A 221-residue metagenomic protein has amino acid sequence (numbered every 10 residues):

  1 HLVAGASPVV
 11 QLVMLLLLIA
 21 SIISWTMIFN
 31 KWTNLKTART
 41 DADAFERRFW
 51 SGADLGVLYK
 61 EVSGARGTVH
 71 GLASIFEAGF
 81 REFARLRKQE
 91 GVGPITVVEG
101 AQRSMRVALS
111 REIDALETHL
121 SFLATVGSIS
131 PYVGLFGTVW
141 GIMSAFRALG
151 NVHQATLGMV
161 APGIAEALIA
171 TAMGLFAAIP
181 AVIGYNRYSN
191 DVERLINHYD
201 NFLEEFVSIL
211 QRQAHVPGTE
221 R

Functional and structural regions predicted by a protein language model:
H1-R47: Hydrophobic membrane-targeting segments
A4, P8, M14, T118-S121 (+3 more regions): Internal alpha-helical transmembrane segments of multi-pass membrane proteins, especially GPCRs
V13-L16, A20-I23, S130-V133, G137-W140 (+1 more regions): Residue-level signal for the membrane-embedded core of alpha-helical transmembrane segments, especially mid-helix
L17-A20, V182, N186: Alpha-helical transmembrane segments of multi-pass membrane proteins
T40-V133, I142-T156, I183-R221: Predominantly long cytosolic amphipathic alpha-helical stalk/bundle segments
H153-A167: Hydrophobic alpha-helical transmembrane segments and adjacent short intramembrane/lumenal linkers of inner/organellar
A167-A181: Hydrophobic alpha-helical transmembrane segments of polytopic membrane proteins
